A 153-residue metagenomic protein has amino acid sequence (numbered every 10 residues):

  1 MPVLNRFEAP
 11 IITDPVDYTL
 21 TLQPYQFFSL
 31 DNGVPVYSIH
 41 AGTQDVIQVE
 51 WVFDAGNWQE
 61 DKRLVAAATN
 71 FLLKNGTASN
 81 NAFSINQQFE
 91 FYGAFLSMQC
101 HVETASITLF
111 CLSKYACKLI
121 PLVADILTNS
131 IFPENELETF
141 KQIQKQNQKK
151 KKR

Functional and structural regions predicted by a protein language model:
M1-Q87, P121: His/Glu-rich zincin catalytic helix
P2-N5, E90-R153: Acidic/histidine-enriched segments that form metal/cofactor-coordinating and catalytic pocket/exosite environments
